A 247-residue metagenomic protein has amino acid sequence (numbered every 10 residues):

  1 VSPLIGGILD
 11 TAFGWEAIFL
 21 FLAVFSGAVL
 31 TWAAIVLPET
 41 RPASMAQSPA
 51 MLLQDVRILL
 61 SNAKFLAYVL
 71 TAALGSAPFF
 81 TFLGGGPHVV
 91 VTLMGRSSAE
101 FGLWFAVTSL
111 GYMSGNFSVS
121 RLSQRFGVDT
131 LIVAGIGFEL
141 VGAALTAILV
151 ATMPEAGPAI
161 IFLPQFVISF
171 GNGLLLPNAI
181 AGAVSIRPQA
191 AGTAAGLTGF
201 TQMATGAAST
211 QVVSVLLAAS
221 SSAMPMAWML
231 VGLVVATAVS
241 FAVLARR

Functional and structural regions predicted by a protein language model:
V1-I35, L103: Helix-loop-helix hairpin linking two adjacent transmembrane segments in secondary transporters
T11-A23, S97-E100, S214-V234: A membrane-interface helix-boundary motif in multi-pass transporters
L30-S48, V243-R247: Helix-loop junctions on the cytosolic side of multi-pass membrane transporters, especially the intracellular loop
P38-V69: Juxtamembrane intracellular "pre-TM" segments in multi-pass secondary transporters
S61-F79, F166-V167: Pair of pore-lining "gating" transmembrane helices in MFS-fold secondary transporters
G115-D129, L217: Helix-to-loop junctions at the C-terminal end of transmembrane segments in multipass secondary transporters
T130-P177: C-terminal transmembrane helical hairpin of 12-TM major facilitator-type secondary transporters
I180-S222, M229-L230: A late C-terminal transmembrane helix in Major Facilitator Superfamily
